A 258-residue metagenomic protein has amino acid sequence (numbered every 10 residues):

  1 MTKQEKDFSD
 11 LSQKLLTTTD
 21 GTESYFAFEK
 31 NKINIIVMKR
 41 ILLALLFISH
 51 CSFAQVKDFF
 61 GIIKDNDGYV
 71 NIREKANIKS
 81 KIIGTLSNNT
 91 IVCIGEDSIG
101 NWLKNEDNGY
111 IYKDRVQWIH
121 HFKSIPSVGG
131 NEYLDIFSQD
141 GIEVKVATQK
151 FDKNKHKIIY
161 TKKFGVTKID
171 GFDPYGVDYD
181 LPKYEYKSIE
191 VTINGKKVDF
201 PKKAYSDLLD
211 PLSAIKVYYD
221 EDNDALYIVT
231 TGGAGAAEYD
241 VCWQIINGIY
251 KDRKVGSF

Functional and structural regions predicted by a protein language model:
F8-L11, F26: Short hydrophobic targeting helices and cationic amphipathic motifs that mediate membrane/organellar targeting
T19-F28: Short, low-complexity, charge-dense intrinsically disordered segments
I41-H50: Sec-dependent N-terminal signal peptides
Q55-E74, G84-L86, E96-S98, H121-G130: SH3-family beta-barrel domains
T85-R115: SH3/SH3-like beta-barrel superfamily modules
E106-F137: Boundary regions of SH3-family modules and the immediately adjacent low-complexity/disordered segments in eukaryotic
A225-T230: Short beta-strand elements that form the blades of beta-propeller/WD-repeat-like and other beta-sheet-rich scaffold
E238-V241: Structural motif
